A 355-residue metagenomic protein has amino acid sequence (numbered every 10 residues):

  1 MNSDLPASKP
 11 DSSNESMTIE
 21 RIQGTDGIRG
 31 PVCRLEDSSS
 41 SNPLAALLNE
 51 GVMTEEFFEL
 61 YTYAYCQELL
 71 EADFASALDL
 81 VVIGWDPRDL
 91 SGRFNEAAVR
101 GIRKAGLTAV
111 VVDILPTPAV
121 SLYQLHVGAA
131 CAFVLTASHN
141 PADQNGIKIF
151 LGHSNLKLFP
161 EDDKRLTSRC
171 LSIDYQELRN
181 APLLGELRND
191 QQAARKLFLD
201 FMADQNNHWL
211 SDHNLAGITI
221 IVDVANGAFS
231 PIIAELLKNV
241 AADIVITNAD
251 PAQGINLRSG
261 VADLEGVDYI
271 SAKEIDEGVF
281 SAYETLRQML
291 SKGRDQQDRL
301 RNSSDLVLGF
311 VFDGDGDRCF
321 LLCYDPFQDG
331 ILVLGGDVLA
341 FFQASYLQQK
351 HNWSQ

Functional and structural regions predicted by a protein language model:
N2-A98, K104-A105, G185-I220, A228: An N-terminal, well-structured beta->alpha segment
K9-E15, P31, D143-S303: Gly/Ser/Thr-enriched, mixed-charge loops and adjacent short helices that form phosphate/oxyanion-binding elements
Q23, V52-L60, R93, A97 (+7 more regions): Conserved active-site and cofactor/substrate-binding residues in soluble primary-metabolism enzymes
I28-G30, L35, R88, P116 (+6 more regions): Short, glycine-/Ser/Thr-/acidic-enriched flexible segments
E71-Q144, E235-L321: N-terminal small/polar loop signature for handling phosphorylated ligands or for N-terminal nucleophile
G84, A109-V111, I220-D223, Q355: Short catalytic-loop micro-motif centered on adjacent basic/acidic residues
V112-I114, S168-F198, D325-Q355: Proline/glycine-rich low-complexity loops and linkers
I149-G152, F320-Y324: Short beta-strand-to-turn element immediately C-terminal to the catalytic PLP-Schiff-base lysine in fold type I
